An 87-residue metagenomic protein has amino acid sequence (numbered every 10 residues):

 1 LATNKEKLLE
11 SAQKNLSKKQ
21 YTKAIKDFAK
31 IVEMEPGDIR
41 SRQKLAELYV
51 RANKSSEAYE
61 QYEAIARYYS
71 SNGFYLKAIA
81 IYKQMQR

Functional and structural regions predicted by a protein language model:
L1-R87: Repeat-based scaffolding regions
